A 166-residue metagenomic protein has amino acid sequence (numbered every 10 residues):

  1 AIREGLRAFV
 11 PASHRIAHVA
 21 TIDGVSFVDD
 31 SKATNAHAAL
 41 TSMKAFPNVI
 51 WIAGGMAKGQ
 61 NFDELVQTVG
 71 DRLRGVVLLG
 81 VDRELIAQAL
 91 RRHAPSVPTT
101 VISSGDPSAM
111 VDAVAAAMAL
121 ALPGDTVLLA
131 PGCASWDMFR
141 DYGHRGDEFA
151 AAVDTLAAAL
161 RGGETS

Functional and structural regions predicted by a protein language model:
A1-L73: Nucleotide phosphate-binding/pyrophosphate-handling subdomain across enzymes that bind or process nucleotide phosphates
R7-H14, N48, D71, R91 (+3 more regions): Generic secondary-structure signature for well-ordered alpha-helical cores
E64-D125, E164-S166: C-terminal helical cap/extension that packs against the catalytic core of soluble nucleotide-cofactor enzymes
L85, C133-D137: Short glycine-rich, flexible loops that bind phosphorylated cofactors or substrates
L128-G132: Short beta-strands and strand-loop turn motifs
F139-Y142: Short, solvent-exposed loop/turn segments at secondary-structure boundaries
A150-S166: Short, flexible loop segments at boundaries between secondary-structure elements
